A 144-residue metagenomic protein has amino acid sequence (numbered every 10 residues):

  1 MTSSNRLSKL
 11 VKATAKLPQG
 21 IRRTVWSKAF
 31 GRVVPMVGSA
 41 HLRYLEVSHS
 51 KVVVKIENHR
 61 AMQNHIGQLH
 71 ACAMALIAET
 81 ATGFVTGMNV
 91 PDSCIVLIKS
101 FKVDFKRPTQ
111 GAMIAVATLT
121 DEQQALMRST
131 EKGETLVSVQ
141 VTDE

Functional and structural regions predicted by a protein language model:
M1-P18, T109-Q110, T120-E144: HotDog/MaoC-like acyl-thioester-processing domains
M1-V53: Non-catalytic linker/capping segments at the edges of enzyme domains
G38-A40, K99-F101, T135-V137: Short beta-strand or tight-loop elements that sit immediately N-terminal to catalytic metal-binding acidic residues
V47-S50, K106-A112, D143-E144: A short, structured loop/turn motif at beta-sheet edges
K55-E57, K102-D104, V116-T118, S138-T142: Residue-level recognition of well-ordered beta-strand positions that form the cores of beta-sheet-rich folds across
E57-T82: Hot-dog-fold acyl-thioester-processing enzymes
F84-D121: Hydrophobic beta-strand-centered segment that forms part of the acyl-chain substrate-binding groove
